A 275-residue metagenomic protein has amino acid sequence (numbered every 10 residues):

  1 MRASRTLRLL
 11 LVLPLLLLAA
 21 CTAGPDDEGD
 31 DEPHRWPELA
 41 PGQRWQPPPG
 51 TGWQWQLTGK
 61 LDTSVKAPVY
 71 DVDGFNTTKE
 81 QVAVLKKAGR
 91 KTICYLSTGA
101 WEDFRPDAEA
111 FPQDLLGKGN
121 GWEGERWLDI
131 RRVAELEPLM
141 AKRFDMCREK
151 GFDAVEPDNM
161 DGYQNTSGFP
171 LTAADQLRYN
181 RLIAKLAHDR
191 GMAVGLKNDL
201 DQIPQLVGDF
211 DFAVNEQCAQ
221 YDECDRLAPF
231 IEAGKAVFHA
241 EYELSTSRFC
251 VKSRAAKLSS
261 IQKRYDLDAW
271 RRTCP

Functional and structural regions predicted by a protein language model:
M1-L10: Bacterial N-terminal signal peptides that target proteins for export
L9-P14, D27-D30: Compositionally biased low-complexity segments, especially N-terminal hydrophobic helices that form the hydrophobic
P14-L15, L267: Residue-level signal for mature regions of secreted extracellular proteins and peptides
L17-A20: C-terminal motif of bacterial Sec signal peptides marking the signal peptidase cleavage site
T22-P25: Bacterial signal peptide processing site
G29-P275: Glycan-processing catalytic domains of CAZymes
